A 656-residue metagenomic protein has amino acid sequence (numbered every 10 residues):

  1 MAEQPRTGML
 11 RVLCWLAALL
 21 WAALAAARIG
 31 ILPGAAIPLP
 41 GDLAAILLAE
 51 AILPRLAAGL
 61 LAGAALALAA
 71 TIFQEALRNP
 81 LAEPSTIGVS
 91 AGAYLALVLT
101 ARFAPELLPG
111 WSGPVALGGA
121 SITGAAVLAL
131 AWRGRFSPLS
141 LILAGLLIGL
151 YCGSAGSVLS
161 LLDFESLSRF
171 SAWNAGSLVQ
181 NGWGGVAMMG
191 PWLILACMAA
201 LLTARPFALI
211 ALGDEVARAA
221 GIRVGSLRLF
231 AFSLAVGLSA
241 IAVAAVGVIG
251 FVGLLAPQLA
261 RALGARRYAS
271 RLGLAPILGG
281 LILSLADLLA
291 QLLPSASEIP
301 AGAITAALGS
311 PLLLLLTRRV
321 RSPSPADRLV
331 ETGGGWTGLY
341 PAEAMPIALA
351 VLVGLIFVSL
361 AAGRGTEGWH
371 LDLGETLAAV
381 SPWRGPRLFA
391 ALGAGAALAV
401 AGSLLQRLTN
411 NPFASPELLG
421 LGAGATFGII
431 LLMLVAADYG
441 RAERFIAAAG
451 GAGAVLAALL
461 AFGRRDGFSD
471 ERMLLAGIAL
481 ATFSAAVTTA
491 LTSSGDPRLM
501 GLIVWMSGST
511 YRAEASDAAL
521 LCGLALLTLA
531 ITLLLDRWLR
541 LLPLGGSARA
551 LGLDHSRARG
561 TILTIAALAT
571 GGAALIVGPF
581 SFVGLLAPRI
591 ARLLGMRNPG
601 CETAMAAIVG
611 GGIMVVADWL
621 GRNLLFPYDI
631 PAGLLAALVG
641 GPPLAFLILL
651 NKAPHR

Functional and structural regions predicted by a protein language model:
A2-R656: Alpha-helical transmembrane segments in inner-membrane proteins
